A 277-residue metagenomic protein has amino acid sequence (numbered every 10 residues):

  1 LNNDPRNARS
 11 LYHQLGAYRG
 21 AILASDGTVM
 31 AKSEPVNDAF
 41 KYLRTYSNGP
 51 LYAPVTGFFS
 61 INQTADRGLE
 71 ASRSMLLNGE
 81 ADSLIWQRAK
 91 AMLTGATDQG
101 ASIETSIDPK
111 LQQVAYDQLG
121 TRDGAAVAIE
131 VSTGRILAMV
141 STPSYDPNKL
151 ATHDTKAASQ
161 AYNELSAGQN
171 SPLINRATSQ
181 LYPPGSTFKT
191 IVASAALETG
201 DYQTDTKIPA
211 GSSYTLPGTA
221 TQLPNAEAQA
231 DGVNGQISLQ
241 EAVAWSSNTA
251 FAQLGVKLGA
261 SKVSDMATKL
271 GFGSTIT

Functional and structural regions predicted by a protein language model:
L1-A125, V140-L181: Extracytoplasmic/periplasmic proteins that interact with beta-lactams or build/remodel peptidoglycan
A126-E130: Cytosolic beta-strand hydrophobic patch enriched in CBS
L137-S186, I191-T277: Beta-lactam-recognizing serine transpeptidase/beta-lactamase-like catalytic domain environment
